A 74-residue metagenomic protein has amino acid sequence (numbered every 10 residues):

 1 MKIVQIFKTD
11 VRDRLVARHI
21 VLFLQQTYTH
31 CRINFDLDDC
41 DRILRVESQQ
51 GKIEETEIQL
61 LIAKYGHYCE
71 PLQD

Functional and structural regions predicted by a protein language model:
M1-D13: Short glycine-/aliphatic-rich beta-strand segments at the starts of folded cytosolic domains
Q5, R32, E55-Q59, L72: Long, hydrophilic "mature protein body" segments
V11-Y28: Short amphipathic alpha-helix segments
I20-L24, T56-K64: Short amphipathic alpha-helices in soluble, non-transmembrane regions that often serve as interface/regulatory elements
N34, K64-D74: Conserved short beta-strand edge segments in small beta-sheet-based binding/regulatory domains
N34-C40: RNA-recognition motif
D41-V46: Surface-exposed aromatic
S48-I53: Helix N-cap motif at beta-to-alpha junctions
